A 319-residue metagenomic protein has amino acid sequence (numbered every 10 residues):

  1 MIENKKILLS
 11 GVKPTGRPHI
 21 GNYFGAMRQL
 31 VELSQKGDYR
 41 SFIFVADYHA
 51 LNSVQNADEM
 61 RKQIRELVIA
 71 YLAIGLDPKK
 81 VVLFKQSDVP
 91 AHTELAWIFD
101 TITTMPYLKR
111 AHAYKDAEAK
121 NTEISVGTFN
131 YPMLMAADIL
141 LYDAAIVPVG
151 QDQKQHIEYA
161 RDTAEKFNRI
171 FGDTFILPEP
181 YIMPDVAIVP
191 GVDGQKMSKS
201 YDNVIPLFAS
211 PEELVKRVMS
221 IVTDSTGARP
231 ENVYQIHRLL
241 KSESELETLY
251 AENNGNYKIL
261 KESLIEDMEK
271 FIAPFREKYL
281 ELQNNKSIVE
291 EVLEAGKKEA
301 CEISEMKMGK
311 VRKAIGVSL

Functional and structural regions predicted by a protein language model:
I2-L9, P14-A137, L280: N-terminal Rossmann-like or analogous alpha/beta NTP/dinucleotide-binding catalytic cores that position adenine
P14-G16, V147, N203: A generic structural motif
Y71, F99, D152, G194 (+1 more regions): Divalent metal-coordination and catalytic microenvironments
M105-K109, L141-I146, K241-L249: Short helix-capping/linker segments at secondary-structure and domain boundaries
A113-F167, F171: Internal, conserved structured core segments that host functional sites
Q155, R161-L319: Conserved nucleotide- and phosphate/pyrophosphate-binding catalytic cores in adenylate/nucleotidyl-handling enzymes
